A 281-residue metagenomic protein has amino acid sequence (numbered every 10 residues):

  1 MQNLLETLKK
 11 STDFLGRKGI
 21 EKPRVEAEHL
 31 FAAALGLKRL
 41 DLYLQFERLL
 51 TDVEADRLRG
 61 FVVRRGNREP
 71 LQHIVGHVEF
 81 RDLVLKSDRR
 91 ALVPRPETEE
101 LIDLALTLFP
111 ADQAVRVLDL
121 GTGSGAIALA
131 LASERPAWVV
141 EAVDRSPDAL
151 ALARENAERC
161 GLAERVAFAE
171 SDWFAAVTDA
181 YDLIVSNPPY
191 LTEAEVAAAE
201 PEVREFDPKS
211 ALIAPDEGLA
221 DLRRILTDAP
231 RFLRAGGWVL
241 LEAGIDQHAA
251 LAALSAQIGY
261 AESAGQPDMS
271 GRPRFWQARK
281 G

Functional and structural regions predicted by a protein language model:
M1-L42, E47-L50: Non-catalytic accessory regions of SAM-dependent methyltransferases
L15, F109, A157, A229 (+1 more regions): Conserved hydrophobic residues forming the short capping helix/wall of the S-adenosyl-L-methionine
L30, R68, T98, I127 (+6 more regions): Residue-level signal for inorganic ion chemistry
F31-T107: Conserved AdoMet
P96-A198: Conserved SAM/SAH cofactor-binding pocket of Class I
L162, D207, L233-A235: Helix-to-beta-strand junctions that scaffold the AdoMet/dcAdoMet cofactor pocket in Class I SAM-dependent enzymes
Y190-D221: Mobile active-site "lid"/loop adjacent to the S-adenosyl-L-methionine
D216-R279: Conserved Class I SAM-dependent methyltransferase catalytic core
